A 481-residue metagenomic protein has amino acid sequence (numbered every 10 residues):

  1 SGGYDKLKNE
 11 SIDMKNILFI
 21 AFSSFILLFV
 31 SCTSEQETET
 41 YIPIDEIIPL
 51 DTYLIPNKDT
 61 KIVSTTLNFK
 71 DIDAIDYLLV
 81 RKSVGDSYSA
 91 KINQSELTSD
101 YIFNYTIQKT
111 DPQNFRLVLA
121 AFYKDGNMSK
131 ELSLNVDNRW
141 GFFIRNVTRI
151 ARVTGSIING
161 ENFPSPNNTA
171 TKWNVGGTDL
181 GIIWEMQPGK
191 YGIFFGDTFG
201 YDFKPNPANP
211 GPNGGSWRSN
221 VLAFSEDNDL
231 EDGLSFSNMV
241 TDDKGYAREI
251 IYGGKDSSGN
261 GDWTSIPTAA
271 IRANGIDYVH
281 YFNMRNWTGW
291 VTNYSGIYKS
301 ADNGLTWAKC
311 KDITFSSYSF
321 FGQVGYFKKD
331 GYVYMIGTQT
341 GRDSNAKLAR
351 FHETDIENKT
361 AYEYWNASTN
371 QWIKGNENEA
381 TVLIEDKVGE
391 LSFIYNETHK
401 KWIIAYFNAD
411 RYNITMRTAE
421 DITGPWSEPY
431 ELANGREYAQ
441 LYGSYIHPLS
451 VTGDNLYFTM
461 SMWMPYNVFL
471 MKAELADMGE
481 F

Functional and structural regions predicted by a protein language model:
S1, L28-Y53, M128-S133, N138-R139: Bacterial Sec-dependent N-terminal signal peptides
R81-S83, I183, S225, S300-A301 (+3 more regions): Conserved Ser/Thr-centered positions that define the repeating blades of beta-propeller domains
G85-S87, S300-A308, A419-E428: Asp-box/BNR beta-propeller loop motif
R139-T268, R272-A273, F282: N-terminal regions that are enriched for targeting/export leaders and immediately downstream pro/stem segments
W184-K204, W263-W290, G322-G341, N345-F351 (+4 more regions): Hydrophobic core segments of beta-strands in well-ordered, beta-rich domains
Y201-R218, W287-Y298, D343-R350, R411-T418 (+1 more regions): Structural motif
W426-S450: Conserved blade-ending motifs and adjacent loop-strand segments that build the rim/top face of beta-propeller domains
